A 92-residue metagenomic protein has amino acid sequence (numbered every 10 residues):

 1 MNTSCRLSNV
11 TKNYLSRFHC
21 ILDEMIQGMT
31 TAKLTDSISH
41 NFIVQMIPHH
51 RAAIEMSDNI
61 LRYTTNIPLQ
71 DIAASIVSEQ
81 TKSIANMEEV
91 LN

Functional and structural regions predicted by a protein language model:
M1-N92: His/Met- and acidic-residue-enriched segments that coordinate or traffic transition-metal cofactors and support
